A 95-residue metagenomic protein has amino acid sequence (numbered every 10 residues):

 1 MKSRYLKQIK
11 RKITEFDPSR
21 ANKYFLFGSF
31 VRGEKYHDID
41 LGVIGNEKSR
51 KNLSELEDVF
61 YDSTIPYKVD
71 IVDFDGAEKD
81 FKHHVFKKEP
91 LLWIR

Functional and structural regions predicted by a protein language model:
M1-L26, V31-H37, I44-R95: Catalytic core of pol beta-like nucleotidyltransferases
